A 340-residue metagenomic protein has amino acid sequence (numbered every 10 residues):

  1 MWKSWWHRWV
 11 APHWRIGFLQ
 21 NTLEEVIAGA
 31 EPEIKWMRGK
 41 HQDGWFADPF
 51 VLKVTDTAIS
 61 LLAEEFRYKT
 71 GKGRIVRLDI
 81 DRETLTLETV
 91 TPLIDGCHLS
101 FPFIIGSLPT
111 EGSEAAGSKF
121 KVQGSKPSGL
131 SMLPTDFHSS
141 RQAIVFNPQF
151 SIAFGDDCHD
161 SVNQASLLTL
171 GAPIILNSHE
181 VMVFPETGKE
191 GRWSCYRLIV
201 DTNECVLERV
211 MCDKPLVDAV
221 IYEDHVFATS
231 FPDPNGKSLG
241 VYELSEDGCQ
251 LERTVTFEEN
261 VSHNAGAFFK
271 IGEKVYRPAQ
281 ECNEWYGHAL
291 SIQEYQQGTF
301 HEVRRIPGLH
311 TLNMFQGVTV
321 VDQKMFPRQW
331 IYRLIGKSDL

Functional and structural regions predicted by a protein language model:
M1-L340: Carbohydrate-active catalytic/glycan-binding domains of CAZyme proteins, especially the secreted or lumenal ectodomains
